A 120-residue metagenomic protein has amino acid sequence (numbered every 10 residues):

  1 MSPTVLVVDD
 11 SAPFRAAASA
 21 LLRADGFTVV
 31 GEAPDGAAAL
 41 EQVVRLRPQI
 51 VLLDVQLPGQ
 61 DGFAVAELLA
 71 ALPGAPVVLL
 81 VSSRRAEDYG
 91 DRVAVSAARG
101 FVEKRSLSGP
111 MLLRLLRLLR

Functional and structural regions predicted by a protein language model:
V8-D9, A33, V51: Conserved sequence signature across two-component system core domains
A12-G31: Two-component/phosphorelay signaling modules centered on CheY-like receiver
D35-A38, D61-A64: Acidic catalytic/metal-coordinating carboxylates
V44-L46, L68-A75, S96: Conserved phosphotransfer cores of two-component systems
D54, S82: Active-site residues of response regulator receiver
P58: The feature encodes the CheY-like receiver
A64, R84-V102, S106, P110 (+1 more regions): Alpha4 helix (beta4-alpha4-beta5 surface) of REC/receiver domains from two-component response regulators
